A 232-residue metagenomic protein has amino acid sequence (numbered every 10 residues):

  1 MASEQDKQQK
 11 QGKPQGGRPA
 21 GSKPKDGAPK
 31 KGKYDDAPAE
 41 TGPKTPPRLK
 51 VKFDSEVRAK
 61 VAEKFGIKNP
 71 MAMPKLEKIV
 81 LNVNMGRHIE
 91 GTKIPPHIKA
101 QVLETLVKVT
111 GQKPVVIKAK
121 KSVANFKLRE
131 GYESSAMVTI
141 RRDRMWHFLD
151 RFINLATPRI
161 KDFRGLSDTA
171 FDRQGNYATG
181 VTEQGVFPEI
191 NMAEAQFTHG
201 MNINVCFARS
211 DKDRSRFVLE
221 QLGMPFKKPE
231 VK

Functional and structural regions predicted by a protein language model:
A2-K232: Ribosome-associated RNA-binding proteins
